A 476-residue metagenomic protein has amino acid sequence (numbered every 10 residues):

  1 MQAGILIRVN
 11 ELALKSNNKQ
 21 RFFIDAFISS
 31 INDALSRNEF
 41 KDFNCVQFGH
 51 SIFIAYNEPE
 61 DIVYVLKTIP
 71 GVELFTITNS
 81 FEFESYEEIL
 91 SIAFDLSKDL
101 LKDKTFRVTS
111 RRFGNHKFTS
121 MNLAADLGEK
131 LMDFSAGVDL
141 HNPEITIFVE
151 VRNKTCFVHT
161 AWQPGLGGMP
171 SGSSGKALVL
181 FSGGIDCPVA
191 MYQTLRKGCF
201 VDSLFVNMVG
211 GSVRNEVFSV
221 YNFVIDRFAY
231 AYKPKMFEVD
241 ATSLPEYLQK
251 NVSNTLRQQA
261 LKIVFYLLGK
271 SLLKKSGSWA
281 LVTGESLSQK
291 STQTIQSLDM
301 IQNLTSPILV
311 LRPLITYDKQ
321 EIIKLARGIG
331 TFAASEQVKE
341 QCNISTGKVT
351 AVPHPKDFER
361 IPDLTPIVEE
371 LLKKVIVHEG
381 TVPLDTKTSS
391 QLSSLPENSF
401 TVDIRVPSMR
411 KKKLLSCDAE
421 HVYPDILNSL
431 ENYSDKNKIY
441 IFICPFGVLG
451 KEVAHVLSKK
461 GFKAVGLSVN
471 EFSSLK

Functional and structural regions predicted by a protein language model:
M1-L178, M191-K233, I361, E370-K387 (+2 more regions): RNA-binding accessory domains that recognize and position tRNA/RNA substrates
L12-K15, I69-P70, L74-F81, K117 (+4 more regions): ATP-dependent adenylate-handling ligase core
K41-F43, S278-K290, N303-T305, I315-D318 (+1 more regions): Mid-to-C-terminal catalytic subdomains of enzymes that bind/position adenosyl phosphate moieties or nucleic-acid
D126-F134, W162-S174, N251-E321, I329: Active-site adenylate/phosphate-handling loop in enzymes that bind or generate adenylated species
D186-M191, G450-E452: Short glycine/serine/threonine-rich phosphate/pyrophosphate-binding segments that cradle anionic phosphate groups
L384-L395, I426-L430: A short, well-structured juxtamembrane/interface segment
F400-I404: Short hydrophobic beta-strand that contains or immediately precedes a catalytic carboxylate
P407-Y440, P445-K476: Rhodanese-like catalytic fold shared by cysteine-dependent sulfurtransferases and DSP/PTP-type phosphatases
